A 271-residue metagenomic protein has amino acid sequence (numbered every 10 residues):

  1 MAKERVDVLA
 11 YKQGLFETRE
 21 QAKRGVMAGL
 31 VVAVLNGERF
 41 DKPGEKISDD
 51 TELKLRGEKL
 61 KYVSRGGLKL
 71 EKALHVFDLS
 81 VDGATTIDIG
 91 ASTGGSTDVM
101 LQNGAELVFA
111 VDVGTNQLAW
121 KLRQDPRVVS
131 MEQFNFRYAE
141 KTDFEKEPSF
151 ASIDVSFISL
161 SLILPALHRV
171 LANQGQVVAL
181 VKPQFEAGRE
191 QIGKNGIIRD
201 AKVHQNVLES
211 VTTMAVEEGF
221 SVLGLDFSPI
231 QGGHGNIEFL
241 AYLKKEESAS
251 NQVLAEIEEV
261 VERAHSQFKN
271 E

Functional and structural regions predicted by a protein language model:
E4, E20-L79: S4-like RNA-binding module at protein N-termini
V81-S92, M100: Conserved class I S-adenosyl-L-methionine
G94-G95, N116: Glycine-rich SAM-binding Motif I of class I
V99-L107: Conserved S-adenosyl-L-methionine
V108-L162: S-adenosyl-L-methionine
S161-V178: A short glycine-rich, Lys/Arg-flanked "PGG" loop and its adjoining helix->strand segment in the class I
Q174-P183, A187-G188: Conserved beta-strand signature within the Rossmann-like core of class I S-adenosyl-L-methionine
I237-F239, L243-E271: Flexible, glycine-/basic-rich loop-and-beta segments that form/coincide with the SAM-dependent methyltransferase
